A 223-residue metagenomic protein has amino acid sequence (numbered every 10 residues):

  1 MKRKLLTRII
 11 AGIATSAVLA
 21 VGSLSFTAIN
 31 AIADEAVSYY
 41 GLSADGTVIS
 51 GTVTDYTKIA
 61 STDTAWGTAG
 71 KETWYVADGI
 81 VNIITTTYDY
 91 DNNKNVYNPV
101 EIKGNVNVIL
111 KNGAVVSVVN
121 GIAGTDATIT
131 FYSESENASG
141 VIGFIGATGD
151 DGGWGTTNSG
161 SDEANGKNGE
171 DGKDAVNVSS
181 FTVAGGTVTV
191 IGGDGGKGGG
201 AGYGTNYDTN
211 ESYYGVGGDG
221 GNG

Functional and structural regions predicted by a protein language model:
L5-G223: A composition-driven surface/loop motif
